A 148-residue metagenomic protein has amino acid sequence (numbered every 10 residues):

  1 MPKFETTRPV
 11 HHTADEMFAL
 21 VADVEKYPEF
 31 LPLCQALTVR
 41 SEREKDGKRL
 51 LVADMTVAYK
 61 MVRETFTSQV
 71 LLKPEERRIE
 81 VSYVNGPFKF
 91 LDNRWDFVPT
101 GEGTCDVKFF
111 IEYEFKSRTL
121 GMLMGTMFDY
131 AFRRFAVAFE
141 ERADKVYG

Functional and structural regions predicted by a protein language model:
M1-K48: Hydrophobic ligand-binding cavity/cleft-lining segments
K3-P9, L50-V52, T65-T67, D92 (+1 more regions): Intrinsic-disorder/low-complexity, polar/charged segments enriched in Ser/Thr/Lys/Arg/Asp/Glu/Gln
T6-R8, L37-V39, V57, T67-L72 (+1 more regions): Hydrophobic/aromatic beta-strand elements that line small-molecule binding cavities or substrate pockets in beta-rich
T13, E44-D46, E75, T100-G103: Short strand-connecting beta-turns/loops that link adjacent beta-strands
M17-V21, Y27, A53, V70 (+2 more regions): Hydrophobic pocket/interface hotspot
E25, F128, F132, A136 (+1 more regions): Short amphipathic alpha-helical signal-transduction/dimerization elements
V39-V84, A138-R142: Glycine-rich portal/gate segments that line the openings of hydrophobic small-molecule binding cavities
E80-R133: Beta-strand/loop substructures that line and gate deep hydrophobic ligand-binding cavities in soluble
